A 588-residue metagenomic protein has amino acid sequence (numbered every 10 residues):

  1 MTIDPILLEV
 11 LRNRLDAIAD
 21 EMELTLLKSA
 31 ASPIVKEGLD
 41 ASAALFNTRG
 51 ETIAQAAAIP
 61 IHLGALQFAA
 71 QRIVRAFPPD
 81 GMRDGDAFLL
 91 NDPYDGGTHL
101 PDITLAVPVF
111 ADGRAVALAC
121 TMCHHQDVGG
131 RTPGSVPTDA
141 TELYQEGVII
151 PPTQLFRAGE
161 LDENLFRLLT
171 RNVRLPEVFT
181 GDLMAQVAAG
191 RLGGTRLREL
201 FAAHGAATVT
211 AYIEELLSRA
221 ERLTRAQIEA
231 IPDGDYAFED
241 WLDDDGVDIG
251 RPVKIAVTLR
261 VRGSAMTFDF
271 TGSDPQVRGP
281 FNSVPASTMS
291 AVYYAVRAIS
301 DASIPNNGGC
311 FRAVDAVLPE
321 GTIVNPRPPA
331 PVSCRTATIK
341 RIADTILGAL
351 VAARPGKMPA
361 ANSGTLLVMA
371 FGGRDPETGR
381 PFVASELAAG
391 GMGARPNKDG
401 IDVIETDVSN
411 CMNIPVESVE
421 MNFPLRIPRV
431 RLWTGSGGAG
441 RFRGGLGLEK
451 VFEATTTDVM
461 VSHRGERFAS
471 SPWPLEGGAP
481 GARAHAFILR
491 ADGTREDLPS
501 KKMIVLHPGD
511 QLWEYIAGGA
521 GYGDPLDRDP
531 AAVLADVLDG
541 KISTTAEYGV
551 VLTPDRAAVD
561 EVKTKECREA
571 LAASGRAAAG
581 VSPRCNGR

Functional and structural regions predicted by a protein language model:
M1-D84, L89-R588: Glycine/proline-enriched, intrinsically flexible loops and inter-domain linkers
